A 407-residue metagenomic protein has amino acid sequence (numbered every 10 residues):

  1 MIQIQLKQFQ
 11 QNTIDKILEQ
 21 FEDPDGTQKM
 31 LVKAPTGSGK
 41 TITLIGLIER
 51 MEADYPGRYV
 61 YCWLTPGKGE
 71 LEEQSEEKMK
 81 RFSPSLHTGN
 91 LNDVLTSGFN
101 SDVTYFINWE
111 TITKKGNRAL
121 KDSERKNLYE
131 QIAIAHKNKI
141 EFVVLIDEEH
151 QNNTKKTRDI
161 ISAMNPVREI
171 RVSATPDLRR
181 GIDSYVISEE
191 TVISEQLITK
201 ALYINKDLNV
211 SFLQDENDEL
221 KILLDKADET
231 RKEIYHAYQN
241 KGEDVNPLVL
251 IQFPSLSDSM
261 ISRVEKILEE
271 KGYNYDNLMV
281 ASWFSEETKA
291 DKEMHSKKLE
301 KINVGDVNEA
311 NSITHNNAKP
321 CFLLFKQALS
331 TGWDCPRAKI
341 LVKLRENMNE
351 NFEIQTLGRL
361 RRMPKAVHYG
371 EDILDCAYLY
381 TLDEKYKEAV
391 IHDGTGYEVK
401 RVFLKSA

Functional and structural regions predicted by a protein language model:
Q3-G26: N-terminal pre-P-loop "Q-motif" helix
I17, T43, L47-M51, T356: Hydrophobic residues on the short alpha-helix immediately C-terminal to a glycine-rich phosphate/catalytic loop
D25-G46: Walker A/P-loop
E49, T111-I234, K326-Y380: Signature of the SF2 helicase/ATPase Hel1-core->accessory helical subdomain module
R50-Y59, S83: Post-Walker A helix-loop "phosphate-sensing" segment adjacent to the P-loop in P-loop NTPases
V60-T65, E73, T88-W109, G116 (+6 more regions): Conserved C-terminal RecA-like helicase domain
E70-R81: Short amphipathic alpha-helical segment within the helicase RecA-like ATPase core that mediates nucleic-acid
R362-A407: Long, hydrophobic alpha-helical segments
